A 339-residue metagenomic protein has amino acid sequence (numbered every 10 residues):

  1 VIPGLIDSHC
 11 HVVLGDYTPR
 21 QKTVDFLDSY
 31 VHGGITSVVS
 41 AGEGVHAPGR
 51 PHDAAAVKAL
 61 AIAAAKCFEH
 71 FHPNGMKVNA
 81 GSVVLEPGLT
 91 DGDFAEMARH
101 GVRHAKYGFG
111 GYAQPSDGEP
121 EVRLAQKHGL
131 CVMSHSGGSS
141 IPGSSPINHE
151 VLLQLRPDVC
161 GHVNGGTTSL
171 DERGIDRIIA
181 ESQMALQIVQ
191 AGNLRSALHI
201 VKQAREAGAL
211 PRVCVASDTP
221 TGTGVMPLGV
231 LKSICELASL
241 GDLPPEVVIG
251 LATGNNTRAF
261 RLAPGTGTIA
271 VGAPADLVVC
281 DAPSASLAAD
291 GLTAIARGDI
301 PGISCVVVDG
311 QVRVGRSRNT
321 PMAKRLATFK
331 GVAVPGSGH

Functional and structural regions predicted by a protein language model:
V1-L60: Metal-associated gating/positioning segment near the N- to mid-region
I2, A54-M76, V122-H135, I179-Q183: Alpha-helix-loop-beta-strand connector modules within alpha/beta enzyme cores
S8-K22, M76-T90, G137: Active-site mouth loops of central-metabolism enzymes
H9, G34, A105, C160 (+6 more regions): Divalent metal-coordination and catalytic microenvironments
P19-S29, L85-M97, G143-V151: Short, acidic/polar
V102-G224, G241: Active-site core of metal-dependent hydrolases
K202-P283: His/Asp/Glu-enriched, well-ordered alpha-helical/loop segment that forms or immediately abuts the divalent-metal
P274-F329: C-terminal cap of metal-dependent C-N hydrolases
